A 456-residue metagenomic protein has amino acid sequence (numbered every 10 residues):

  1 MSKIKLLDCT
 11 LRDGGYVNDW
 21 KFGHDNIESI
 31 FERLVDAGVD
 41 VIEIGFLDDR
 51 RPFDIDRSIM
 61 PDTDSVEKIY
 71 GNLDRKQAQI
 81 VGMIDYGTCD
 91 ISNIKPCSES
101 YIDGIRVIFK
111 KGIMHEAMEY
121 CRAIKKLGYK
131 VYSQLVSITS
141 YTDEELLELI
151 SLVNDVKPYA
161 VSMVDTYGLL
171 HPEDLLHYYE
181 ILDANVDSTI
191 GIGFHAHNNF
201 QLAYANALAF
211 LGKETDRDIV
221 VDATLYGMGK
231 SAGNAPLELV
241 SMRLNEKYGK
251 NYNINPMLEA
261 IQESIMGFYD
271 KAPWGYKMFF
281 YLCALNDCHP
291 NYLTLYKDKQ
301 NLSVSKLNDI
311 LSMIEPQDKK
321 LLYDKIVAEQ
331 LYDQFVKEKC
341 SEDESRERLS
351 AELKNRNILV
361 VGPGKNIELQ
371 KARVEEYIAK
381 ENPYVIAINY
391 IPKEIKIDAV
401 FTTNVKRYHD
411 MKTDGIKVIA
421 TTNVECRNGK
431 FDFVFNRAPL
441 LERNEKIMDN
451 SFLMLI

Functional and structural regions predicted by a protein language model:
M1-E344: Catalytic cores and adjacent flexible loops of soluble metabolic enzymes that perform enolate/carbanion chemistry on
F53-D64, V374-E376, I397-T403: Glycine-rich loop at the start of a catalytic domain that most often binds anionic cofactors/ligands
M83-Y86, K110, V361-K365, T402-V405 (+1 more regions): Structural motif
S92-C97, E119-Y120, N206, Q370-Y377 (+2 more regions): A short acidic, amphipathic alpha-helical/loop segment
R106, I358-G362, I386, F401: Structural motif
M114-A117, Q201-A205, E368-Q370, N450-I456: Short glycine/serine/threonine-rich phosphate/pyrophosphate-binding segments that cradle anionic phosphate groups
Q330-N382, K393-I397, H409-K412: N-terminal donor/sugar-recognition subdomains of glycan-related enzymes, prototypically the membrane-proximal stem
Y377-I456: Acidic/Gly/His-enriched mid-domain segments of enzyme catalytic cores or analogous surface patches that mediate
